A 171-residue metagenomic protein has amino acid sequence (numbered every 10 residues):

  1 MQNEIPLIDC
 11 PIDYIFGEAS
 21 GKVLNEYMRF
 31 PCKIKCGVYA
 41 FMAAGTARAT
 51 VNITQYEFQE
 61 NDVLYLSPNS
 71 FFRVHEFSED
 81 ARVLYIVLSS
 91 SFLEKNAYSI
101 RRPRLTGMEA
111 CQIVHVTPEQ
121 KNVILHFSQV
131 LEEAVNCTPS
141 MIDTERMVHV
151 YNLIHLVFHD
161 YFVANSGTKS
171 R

Functional and structural regions predicted by a protein language model:
M1-E57: Generic protein-terminus/edge-of-domain signal
Q2-P11, H75-C137, H159-F162: A hydrophobic/aromatic-rich effector-binding and dimerization subdomain of bacterial HTH-type transcriptional regulators
V38-F41, V123-V130, V150, I154-V157: Amphipathic, well-ordered alpha-helical segments in soluble domains
I53-S67: Short acidic-glycine-tyrosine-enriched beta hairpin
Q59, T138-D143: Membrane-interface helix-boundary motifs at transmembrane edges
L64, P68-V74, L93: Histidine-centered metal-chelating micro-motifs
V148-Y151, T168-R171: A short, Lys/Arg-enriched amphipathic alpha-helix from helix-turn-helix/homeodomain DNA-binding modules
L153-G167: Linker/hinge segments immediately adjacent to helix-turn-helix/homeobox DNA-binding domains
